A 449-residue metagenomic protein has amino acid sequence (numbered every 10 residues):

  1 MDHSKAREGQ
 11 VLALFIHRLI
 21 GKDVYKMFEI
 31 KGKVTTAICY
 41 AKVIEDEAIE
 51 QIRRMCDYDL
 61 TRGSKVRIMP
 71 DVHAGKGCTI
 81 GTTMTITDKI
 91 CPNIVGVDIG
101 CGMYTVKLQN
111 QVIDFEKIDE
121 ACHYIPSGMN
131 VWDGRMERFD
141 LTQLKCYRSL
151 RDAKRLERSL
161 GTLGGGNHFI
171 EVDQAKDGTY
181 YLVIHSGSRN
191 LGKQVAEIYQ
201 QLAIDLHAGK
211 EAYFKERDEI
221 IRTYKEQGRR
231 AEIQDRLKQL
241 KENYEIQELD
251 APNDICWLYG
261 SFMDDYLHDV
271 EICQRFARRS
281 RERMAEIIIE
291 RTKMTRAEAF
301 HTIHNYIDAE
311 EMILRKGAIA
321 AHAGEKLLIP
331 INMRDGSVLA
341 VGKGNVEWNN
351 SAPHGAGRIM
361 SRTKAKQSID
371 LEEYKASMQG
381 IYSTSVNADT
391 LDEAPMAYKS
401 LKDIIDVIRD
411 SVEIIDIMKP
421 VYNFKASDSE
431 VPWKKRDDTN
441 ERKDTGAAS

Functional and structural regions predicted by a protein language model:
D2-H3, H17: Intrinsic-disorder-associated, low-complexity terminal segments enriched in Asp/Asn/His/Tyr and depleted of Lys/Arg
A6, V11, P70: Acidic, glycine-rich low-complexity segments
Q10-K26, G446: Short, Lys/Arg-enriched N-terminal segments with co-localized hydrophobic residues within the first ~10-30 amino acids
V24-R54, T61-I68, A74-T82, D88-P92 (+4 more regions): Domain-length cofactor-binding catalytic modules of enzymes
G100-Q109: Acidic/polar active-site rim loop that often engages polyanionic ligands
M136: Acidic, glycine-rich loop-and-strand cores that form catalytic or ligand-binding grooves in diverse globular domains
L141-Q143: Active-site- or DNA-interface-adjacent structural scaffold in DNA-acting proteins
